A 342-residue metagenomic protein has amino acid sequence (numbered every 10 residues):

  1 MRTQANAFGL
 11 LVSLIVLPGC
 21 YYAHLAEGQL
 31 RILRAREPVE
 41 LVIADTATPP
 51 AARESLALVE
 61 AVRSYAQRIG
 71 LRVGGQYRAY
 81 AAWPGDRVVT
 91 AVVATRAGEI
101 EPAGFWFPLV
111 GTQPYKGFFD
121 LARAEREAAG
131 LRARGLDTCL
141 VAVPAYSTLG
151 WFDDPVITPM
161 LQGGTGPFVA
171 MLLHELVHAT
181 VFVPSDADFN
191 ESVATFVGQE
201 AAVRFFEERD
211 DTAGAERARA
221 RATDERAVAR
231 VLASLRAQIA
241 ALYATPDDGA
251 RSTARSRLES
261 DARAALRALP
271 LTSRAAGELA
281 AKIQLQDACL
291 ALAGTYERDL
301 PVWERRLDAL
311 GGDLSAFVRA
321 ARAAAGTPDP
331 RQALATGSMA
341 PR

Functional and structural regions predicted by a protein language model:
M1-G9: Bacterial N-terminal signal peptides that target proteins for export
L25-E54: Post-signal peptide N-terminal segment of mature Sec-exported envelope proteins
P38, A51-A61, R126, P167 (+11 more regions): Extracytoplasmic/secreted proteins, especially bacterial periplasmic and envelope-associated proteins
A44-T48, A61-L71, V177-V181, G198-D210 (+5 more regions): Sec-exported extracytoplasmic/periplasmic mature domains
A61-E225: Acidic/His-rich structured neighborhood in mature extracellular/periplasmic domains
R230-R342: Pan-zinc metallopeptidase signature
